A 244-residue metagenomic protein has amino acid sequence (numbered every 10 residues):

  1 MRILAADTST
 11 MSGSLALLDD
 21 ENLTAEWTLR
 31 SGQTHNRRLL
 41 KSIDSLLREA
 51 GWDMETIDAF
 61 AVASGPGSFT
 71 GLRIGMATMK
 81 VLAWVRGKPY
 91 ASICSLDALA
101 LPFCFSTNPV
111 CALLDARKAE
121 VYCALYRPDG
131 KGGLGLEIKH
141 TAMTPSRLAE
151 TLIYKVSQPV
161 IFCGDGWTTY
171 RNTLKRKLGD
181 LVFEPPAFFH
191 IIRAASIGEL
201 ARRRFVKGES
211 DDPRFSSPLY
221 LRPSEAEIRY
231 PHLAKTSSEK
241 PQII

Functional and structural regions predicted by a protein language model:
M1-P66, I191: N-terminal beta-alpha supersecondary unit
N22, T34, P89-I191, Y220 (+1 more regions): Surface "functional belts" at beta-alpha junctions
L46-A50, V85, F103, I197-F205: Stable alpha-helical structural segments in soluble proteins, enriched in small hydrophobic residues
R48-T56, A83-C94: Phosphate-handling active-site elements
A50-E55, S106, Y154-Q158, F205: Glycine-rich phosphate-binding loop signature in dinucleotide/nucleotide-binding domains
A61-Y90: DPxDG-like acidic metal-binding loop motif
F183-I244: Acyltransferase
